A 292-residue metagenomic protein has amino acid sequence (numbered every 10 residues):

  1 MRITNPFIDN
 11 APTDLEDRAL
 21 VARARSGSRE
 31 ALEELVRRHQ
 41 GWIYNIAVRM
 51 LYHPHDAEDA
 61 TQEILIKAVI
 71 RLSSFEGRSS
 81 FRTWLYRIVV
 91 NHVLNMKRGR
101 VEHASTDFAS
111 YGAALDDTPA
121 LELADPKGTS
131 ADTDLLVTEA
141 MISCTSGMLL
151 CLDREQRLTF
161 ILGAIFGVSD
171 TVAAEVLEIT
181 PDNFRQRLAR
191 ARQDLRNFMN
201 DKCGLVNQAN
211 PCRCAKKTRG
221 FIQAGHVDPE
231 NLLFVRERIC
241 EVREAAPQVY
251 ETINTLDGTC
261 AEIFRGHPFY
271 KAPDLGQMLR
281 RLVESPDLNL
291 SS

Functional and structural regions predicted by a protein language model:
M1-L15, A19-A22, E34, V101-L158 (+1 more regions): Intrinsic, short, N-terminal disordered tails of RNA polymerase sigma-factor systems
R2-I3, V36-P54, R71, K97 (+1 more regions): Amphipathic, Lys/Arg- and hydrophobic-enriched alpha-helical face
L20, Y44, P54-R71, F166: Conserved RNAP core-binding helix
V21-Y44: A short, charge-rich alpha-helical start-of-domain segment used by transcription regulators
R25-S26, R49-H53, E63-S80, G99-V101: Sigma70-family region 2
I43, A68, L72, H92-R100 (+2 more regions): Hydrophobic recognition helices of helix-based DNA-binding modules
N45, D59-I66, S79-N91: Structural recognition of an alpha-helix C-terminal capping motif at a helix-to-coil junction
